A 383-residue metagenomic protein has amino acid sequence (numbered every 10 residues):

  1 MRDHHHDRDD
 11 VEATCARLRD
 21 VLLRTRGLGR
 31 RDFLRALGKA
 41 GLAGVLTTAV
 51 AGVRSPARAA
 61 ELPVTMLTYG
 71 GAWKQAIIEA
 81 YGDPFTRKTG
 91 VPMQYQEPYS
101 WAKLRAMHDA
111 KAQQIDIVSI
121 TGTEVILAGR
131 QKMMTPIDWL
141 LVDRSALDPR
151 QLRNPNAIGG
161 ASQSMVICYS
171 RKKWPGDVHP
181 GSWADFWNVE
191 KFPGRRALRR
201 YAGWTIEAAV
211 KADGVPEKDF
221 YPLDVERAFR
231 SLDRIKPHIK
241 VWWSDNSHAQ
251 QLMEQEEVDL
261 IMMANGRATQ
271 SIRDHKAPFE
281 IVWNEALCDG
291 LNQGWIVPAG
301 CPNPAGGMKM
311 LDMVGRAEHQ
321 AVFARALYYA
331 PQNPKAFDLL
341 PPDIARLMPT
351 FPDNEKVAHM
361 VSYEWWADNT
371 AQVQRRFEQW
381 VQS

Functional and structural regions predicted by a protein language model:
M1-D32, P56: N-terminal secretory signal peptides
G27-R35, A43-A60: N-terminal twin-arginine translocation
A60-L127: Early extracytoplasmic/lumenal segment of secretory-pathway proteins
G71-I78, Q114-I115, S119-K240, S244-L252: Extracytoplasmic ligand-binding site segments that recognize negatively charged/polar headgroups
V125-L127, E254, L260-P278: A ligand-binding cleft/hinge motif common to bilobed small-molecule-binding domains
L147, Q163, E226-I235, N265 (+1 more regions): Periplasmic-binding protein-like
C168-K173, V210-G214, L291-P304, V322: A bilobed periplasmic-binding-protein/Venus flytrap-type ligand-binding module shared by bacterial periplasmic
P298-V357: Mature extracytoplasmic/periplasmic domains
